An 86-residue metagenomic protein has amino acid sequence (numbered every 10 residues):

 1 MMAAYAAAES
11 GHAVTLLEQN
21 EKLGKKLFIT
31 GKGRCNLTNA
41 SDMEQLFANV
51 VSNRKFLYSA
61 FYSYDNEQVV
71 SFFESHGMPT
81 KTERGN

Functional and structural regions predicted by a protein language model:
M1-L16: N-terminal Rossmann-like FAD-binding beta1-loop-alpha1 element of flavoenzymes
K22-N86: Conserved N-terminal/central alpha/beta ligand/cofactor-binding core
